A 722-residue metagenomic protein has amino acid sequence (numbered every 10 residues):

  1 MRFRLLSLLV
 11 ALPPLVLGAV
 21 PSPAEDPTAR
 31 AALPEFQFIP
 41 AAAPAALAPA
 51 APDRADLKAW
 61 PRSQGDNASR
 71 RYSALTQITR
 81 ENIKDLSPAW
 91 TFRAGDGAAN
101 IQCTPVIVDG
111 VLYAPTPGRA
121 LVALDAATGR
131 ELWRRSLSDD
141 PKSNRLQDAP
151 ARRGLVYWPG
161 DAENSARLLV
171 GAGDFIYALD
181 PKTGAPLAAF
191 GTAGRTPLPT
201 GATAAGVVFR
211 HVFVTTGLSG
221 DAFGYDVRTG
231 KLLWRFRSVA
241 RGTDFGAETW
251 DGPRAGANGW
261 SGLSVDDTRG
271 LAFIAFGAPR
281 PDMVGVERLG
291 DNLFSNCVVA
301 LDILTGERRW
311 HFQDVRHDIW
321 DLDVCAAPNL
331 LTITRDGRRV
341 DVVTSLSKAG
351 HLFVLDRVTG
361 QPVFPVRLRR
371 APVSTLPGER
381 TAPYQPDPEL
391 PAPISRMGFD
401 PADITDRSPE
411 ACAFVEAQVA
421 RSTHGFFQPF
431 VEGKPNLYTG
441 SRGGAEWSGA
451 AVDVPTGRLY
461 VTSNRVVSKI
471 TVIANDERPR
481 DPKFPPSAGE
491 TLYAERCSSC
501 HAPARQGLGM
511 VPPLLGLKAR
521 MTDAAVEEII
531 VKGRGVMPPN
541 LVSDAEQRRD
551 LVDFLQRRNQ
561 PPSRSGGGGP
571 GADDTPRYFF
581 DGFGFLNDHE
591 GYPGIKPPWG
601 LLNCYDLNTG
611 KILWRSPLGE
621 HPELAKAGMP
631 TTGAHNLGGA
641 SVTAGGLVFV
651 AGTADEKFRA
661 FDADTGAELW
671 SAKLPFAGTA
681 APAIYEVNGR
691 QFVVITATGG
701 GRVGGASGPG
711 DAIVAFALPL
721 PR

Functional and structural regions predicted by a protein language model:
S7-G18: Bacterial N-terminal signal peptides
V20-T76, E379-V415, S565-Y578: N-terminal pre-domain segments of enzymes
A29, A59, G398, D403-A420 (+5 more regions): Periplasmic c-type cytochrome electron-transfer domains
P49, G65-N67, S73-Y113, K434-R442: Asp/Glu-centered strand-loop micro-motifs enriched in Gly/Pro and often flanked by an aromatic residue
W60, A68, A94, V108-V111 (+3 more regions): Acidic, proline/glycine-rich low-complexity intrinsically disordered segments
W60-Q64, A99-A120, Q147-F175, G201-A222 (+8 more regions): Repeat-blade elements of multi-bladed beta-propeller folds
N82-G95, L121-L146, A162-N164, F175-T200 (+14 more regions): Extracytoplasmic/lumenal domain signature
V212, L271, K483-S487, T491-S565 (+2 more regions): Extracytoplasmic electron-transfer domains, predominantly the class I c-type cytochrome c fold
